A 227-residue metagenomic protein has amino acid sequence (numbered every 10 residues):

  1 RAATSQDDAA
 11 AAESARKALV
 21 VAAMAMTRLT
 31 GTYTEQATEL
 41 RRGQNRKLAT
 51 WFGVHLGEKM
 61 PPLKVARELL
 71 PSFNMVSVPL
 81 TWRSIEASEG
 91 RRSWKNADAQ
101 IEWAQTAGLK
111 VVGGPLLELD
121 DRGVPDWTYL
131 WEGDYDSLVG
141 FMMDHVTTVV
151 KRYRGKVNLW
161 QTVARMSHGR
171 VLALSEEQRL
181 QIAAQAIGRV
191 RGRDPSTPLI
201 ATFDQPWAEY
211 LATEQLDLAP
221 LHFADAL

Functional and structural regions predicted by a protein language model:
R1-E58, A66-P71: Mature N-terminal, pre-catalytic/accessory segment of carbohydrate-active enzymes
R16-L19, A23, A184-I187, A224: Hydrophobic core segments within long, regular secondary-structure runs in both alpha- and beta-rich folds
T27-G31, Q44-A49, K59-E68, A104-A107 (+3 more regions): Extended interaction regions within the primary functional domain
R46-T106: Domain-scale macromolecular recognition modules
L56-L70, A97, V139-K151, T213-A226: Short, acidic/polar
M75-S88, D98-E209, T213: Substrate-binding cleft and catalytic face of glycoside hydrolase catalytic domains, especially the flexible beta-alpha
A104, A226-L227: Hydrophobic alpha-helix position signal
